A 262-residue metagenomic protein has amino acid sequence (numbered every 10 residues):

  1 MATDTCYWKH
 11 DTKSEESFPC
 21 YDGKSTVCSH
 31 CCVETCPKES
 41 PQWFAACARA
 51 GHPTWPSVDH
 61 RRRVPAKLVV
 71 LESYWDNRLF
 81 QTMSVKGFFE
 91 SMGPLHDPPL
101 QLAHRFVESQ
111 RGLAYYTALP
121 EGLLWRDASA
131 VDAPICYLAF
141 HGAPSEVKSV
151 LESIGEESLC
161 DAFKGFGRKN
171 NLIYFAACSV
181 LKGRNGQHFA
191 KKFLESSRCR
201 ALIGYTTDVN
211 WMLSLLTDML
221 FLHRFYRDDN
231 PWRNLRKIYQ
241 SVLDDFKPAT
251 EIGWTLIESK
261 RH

Functional and structural regions predicted by a protein language model:
M1-A2, G23-K24: Short metal-coordination and nucleic-acid-contact micro-motifs, chiefly zinc-binding Cys/His arrays
C6-D11, C20, C28-C31, F44-C47: Short cysteine-rich clusters marking metal-coordination/redox-active sites
D11-S17, C36, H52: Short functional micro-motifs and their immediate structural scaffolds
C32-P56: Short metal-binding segments enriched for Cys and/or His
R49-P134, H141-G142, V147, S153-E156 (+2 more regions): A domain-level signal for caspase-like cysteine endopeptidase catalytic cores and their zymogen-processing architecture
L151-D161, N185-K192: Charged helix-capping and loop-helix junction motifs
K164-H188: A contiguous binding-surface segment within folded domains or other stable secondary-structure elements
V180-H262: Active-site-proximal C-terminal subdomain of hydrolase catalytic domains
